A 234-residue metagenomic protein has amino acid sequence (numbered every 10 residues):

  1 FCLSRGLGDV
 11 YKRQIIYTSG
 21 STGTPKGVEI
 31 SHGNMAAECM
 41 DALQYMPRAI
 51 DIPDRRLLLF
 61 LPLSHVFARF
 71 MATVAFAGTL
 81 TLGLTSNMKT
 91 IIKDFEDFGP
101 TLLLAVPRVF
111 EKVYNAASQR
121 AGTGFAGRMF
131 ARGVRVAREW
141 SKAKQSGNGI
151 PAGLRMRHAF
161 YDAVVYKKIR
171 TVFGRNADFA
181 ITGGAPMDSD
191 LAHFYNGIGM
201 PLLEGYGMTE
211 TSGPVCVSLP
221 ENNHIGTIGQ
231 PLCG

Functional and structural regions predicted by a protein language model:
F1-Y11: Single conserved hydrophobic/aromatic residue that forms the stacking wall/gate of nucleotide- or nucleobase-binding
G6, G78, F98, I198-P201: Short, structured coil segments at secondary-structure junctions
K12, T18-S21, L57, P62 (+5 more regions): Conserved S/T- and glycine-rich ATP-binding loop of Class I adenylate-forming
R13-C39: Conserved AMP-binding A3 loop
G33, R108, A185-P186: Alpha-helix/helix-capping structural signal
A36-Y166, N176: Conserved AMP-binding/adenylation subdomain of ANL enzymes
L154-M156, R175-T182, M187-G234: Conserved ATP-binding loop and adjacent catalytic segment of the adenylate-forming AMP-binding
